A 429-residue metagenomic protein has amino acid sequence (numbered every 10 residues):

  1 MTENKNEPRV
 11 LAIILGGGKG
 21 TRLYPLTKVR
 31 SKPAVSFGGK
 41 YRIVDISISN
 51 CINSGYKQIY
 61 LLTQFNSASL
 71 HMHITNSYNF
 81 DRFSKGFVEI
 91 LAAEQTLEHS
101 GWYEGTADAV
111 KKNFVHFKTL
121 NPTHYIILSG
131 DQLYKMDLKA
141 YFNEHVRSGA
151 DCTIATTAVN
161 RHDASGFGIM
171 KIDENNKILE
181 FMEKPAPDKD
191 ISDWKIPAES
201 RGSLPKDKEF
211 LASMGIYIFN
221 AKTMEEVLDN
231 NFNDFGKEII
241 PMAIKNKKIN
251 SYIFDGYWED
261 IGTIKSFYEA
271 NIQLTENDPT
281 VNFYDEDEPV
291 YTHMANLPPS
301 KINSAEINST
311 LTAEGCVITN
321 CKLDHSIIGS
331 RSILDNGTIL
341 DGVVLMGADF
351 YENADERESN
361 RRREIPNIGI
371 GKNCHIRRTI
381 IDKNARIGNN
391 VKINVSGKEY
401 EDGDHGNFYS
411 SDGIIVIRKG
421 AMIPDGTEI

Functional and structural regions predicted by a protein language model:
M1-I14, R22-K32, S36-E144, I172 (+5 more regions): Conserved N-terminal catalytic core of the sugar/cofactor nucleotidyltransferase
M1-L11, G16, E199-L204, K222 (+1 more regions): Left-handed beta-helix
K19, K40, K383: Donor nucleotide-sugar binding loop of glycosyltransferases
G20-P25, K189-D193, N353: Short acidic/His/Gly/Ser-rich catalytic and metal-binding motifs that mark active-site loops of diverse hydrolases
S36, T156, K171, I218-N220 (+2 more regions): Short, well-ordered beta-strand micro-motif
L61-T63, T156, I380: Short internal beta-strands
Y78-G86, E174-M182, P187-S192, E276-F283: Proline-centered turn/helix-capping motifs that create local helix->coil transitions or kinks
M136-I218, N230-N231: Conserved core of the sugar-phosphate nucleotidyltransferase
